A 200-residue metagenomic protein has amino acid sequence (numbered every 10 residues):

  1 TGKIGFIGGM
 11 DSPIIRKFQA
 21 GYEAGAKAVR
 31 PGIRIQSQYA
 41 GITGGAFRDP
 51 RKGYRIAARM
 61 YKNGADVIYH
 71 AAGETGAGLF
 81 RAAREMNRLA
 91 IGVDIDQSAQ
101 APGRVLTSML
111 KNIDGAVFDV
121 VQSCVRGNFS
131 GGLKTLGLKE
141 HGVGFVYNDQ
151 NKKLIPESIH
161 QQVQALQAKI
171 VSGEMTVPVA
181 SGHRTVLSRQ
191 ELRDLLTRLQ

Functional and structural regions predicted by a protein language model:
T1-Q200: A residue-level marker of the well-folded mature domains of exported/periplasmic proteins
